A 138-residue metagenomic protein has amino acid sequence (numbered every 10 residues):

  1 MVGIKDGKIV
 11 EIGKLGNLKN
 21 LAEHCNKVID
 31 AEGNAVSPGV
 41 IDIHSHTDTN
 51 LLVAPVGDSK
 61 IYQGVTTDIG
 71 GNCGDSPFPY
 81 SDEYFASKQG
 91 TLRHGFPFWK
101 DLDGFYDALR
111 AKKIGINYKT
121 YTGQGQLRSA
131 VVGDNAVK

Functional and structural regions predicted by a protein language model:
M1-G39, A54: Histidine-rich, glycine-flanked metal-binding segment
V2, G7, G33, H44 (+3 more regions): Divalent metal-coordination and catalytic microenvironments
G13, T49-L51, I69: Activation segment
L21-E23, D48, P79-Y80: Short Asp/Glu-rich motifs
H24, H46-T47, T122, V132: Residue-level signal for pocket-adjacent positions within structured domains
D30, D42, G70: Redox-cofactor binding/interface segments in oxidoreductases and associated redox assembly factors
A35-S59: Di-metal (Zn2+ and/or Mg2+/Mn2+) metal-binding site signature of metallo-dependent hydrolases with the MBL/beta-CASP
V53-K138: Divalent-metal coordination cores built from histidine and acidic residues
